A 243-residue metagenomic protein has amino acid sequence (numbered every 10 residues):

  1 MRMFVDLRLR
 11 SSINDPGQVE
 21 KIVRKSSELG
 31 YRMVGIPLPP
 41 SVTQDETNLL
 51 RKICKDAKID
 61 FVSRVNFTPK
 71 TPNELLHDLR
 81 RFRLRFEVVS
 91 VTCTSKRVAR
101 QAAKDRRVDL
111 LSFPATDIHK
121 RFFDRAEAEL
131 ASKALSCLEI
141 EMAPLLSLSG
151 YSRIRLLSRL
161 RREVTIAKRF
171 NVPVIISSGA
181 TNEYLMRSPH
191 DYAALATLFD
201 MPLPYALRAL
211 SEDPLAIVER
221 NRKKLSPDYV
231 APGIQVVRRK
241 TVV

Functional and structural regions predicted by a protein language model:
M1-I36, S41-I59, K70-F86, R97-V243: Charged catalytic cores and adjacent phosphate/nucleic-acid-binding surfaces used for phosphate/nucleic-acid chemistry
V62-R64: Peripheral (non-transmembrane) domains and long loops of multi-pass membrane proteins
C93-T94: Active-site-facing alpha/beta catalytic cores
